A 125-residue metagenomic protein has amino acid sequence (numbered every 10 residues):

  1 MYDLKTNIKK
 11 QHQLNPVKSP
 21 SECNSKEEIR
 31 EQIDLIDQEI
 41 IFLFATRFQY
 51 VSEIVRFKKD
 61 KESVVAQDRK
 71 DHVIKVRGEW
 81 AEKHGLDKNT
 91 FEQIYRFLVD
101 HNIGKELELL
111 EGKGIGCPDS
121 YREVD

Functional and structural regions predicted by a protein language model:
M1-D125: Domain-level signature for soluble enzymes in the chorismate/prephenate branch of the shikimate pathway
